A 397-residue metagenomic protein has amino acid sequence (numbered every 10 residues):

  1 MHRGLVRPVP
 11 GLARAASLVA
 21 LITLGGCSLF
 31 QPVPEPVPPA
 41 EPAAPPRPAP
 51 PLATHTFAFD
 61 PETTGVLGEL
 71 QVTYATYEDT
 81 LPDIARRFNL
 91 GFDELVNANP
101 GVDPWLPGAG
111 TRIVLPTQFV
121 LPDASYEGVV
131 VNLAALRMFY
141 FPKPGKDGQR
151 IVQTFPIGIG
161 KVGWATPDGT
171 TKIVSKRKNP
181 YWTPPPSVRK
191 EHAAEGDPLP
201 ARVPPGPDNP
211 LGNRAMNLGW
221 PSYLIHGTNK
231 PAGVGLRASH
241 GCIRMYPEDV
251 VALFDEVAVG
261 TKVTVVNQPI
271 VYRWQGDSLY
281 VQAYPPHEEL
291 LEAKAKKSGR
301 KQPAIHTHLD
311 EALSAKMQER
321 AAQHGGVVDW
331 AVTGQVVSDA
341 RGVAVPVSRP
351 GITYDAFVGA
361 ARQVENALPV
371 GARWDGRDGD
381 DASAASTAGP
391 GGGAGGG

Functional and structural regions predicted by a protein language model:
M1-G11: N-terminal secretory signal peptides that target proteins for export/translocation
T23-G26: C-terminal motif of bacterial Sec signal peptides marking the signal peptidase cleavage site
S28-P36: Bacterial lipoprotein signal-peptidase II cleavage site
F30, T76-L106, R150-I151: LysM (lysin motif) carbohydrate-binding repeats in extracellular/periplasmic proteins that recognize
A53-N89: Primarily a LysM-type cell-wall glycan-binding module
E78, G108-I113, G260-V263: Loop/turn positions that initiate beta-strands
P122-P231, D255, A283-Y284, E289-A384 (+1 more regions): Gly/Pro-biased beta-strand-loop elements
F254-K296: N-terminal targeting pre-sequences for secretion and organelle import
